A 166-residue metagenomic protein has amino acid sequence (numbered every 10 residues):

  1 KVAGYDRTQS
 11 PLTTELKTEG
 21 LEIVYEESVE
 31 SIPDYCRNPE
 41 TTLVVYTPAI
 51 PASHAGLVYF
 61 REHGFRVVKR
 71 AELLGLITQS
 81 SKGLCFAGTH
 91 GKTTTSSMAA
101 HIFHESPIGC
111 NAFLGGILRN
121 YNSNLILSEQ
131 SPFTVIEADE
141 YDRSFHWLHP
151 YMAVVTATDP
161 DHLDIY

Functional and structural regions predicted by a protein language model:
K1-I23, P39-V44, R61-F65: ATP-dependent carboxylate-amine ligase
A3-G4, Y25, K69, A112: A generic structural-conservation signal
K17-S28, F133, A138: N-terminal glycine-rich dinucleotide-binding loop that anchors FAD/FMN and/or NAD(P) in oxidoreductases
S31-R37, P48-Y166: Phosphate-binding loop of NTP-binding sites
